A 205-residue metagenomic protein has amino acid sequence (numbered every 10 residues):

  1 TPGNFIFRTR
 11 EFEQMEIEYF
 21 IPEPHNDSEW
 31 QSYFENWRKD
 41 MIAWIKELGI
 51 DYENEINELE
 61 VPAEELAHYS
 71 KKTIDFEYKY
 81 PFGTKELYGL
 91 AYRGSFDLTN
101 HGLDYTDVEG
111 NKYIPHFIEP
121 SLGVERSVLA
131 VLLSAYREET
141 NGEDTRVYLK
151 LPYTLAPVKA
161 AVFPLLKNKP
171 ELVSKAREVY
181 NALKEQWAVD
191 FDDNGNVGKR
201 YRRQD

Functional and structural regions predicted by a protein language model:
T1-D205: NTP/phosphate- and nucleic-acid-binding module
